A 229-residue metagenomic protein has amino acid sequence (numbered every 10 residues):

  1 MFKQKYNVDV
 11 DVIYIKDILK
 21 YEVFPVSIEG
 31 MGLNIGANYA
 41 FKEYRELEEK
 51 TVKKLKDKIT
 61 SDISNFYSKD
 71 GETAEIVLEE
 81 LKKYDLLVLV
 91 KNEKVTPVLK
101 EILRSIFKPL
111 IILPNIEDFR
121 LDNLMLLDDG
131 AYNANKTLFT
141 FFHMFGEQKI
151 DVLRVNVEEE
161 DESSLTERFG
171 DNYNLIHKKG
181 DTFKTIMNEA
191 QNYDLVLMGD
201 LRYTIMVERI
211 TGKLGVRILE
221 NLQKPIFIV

Functional and structural regions predicted by a protein language model:
M1-N34, S105, F119-K178, E189-L195: Small/aliphatic-rich secondary-structure junction motif
V10, S61-S68, L110, D171-L175 (+1 more regions): Generic structural signal for residues in well-ordered beta-strands
G30-M31, F41, I205-R209: Short, flexible/disordered intra-domain loops and linkers
L33-K50: A short acidic, glycine-rich active-site loop that binds or catalyzes chemistry on phosphate/adenosine moieties
T51-N65: A structural motif corresponding to the C-terminal end of an alpha-helix and its immediate exit/capping segment
F66, D70, A74-D118, L195-V229: Gly/Ser-rich helix-loop-strand patches that form or flank binding pockets for ribonucleotide-derived cofactors
G71-A74, K178-K184: Conserved active-site histidine-acidic residue motif and adjacent donor-binding/catalytic loop of glycosyltransferases
